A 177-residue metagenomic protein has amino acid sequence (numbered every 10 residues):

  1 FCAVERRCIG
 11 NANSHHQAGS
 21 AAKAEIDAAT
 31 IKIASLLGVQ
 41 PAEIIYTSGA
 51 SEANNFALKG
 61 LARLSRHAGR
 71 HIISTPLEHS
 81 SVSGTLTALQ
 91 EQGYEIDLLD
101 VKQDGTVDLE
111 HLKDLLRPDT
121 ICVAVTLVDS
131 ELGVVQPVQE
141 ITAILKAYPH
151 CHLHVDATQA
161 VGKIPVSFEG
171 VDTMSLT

Functional and structural regions predicted by a protein language model:
F1-T177: Pyridoxal 5′-phosphate
